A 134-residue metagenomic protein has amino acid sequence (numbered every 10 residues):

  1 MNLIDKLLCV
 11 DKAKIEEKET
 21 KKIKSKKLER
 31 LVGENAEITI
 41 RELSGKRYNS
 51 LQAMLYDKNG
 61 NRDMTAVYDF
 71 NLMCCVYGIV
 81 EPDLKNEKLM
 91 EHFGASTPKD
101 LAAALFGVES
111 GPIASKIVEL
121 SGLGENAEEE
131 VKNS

Functional and structural regions predicted by a protein language model:
M1-E19: Extended acidic low-complexity intrinsically disordered regions
A13, E17-K27, A36, A103: Mixed-charge (Asp/Glu-Lys/Arg
R30-V32: A general beta-strand register signal
E34-S134: Short, surface-exposed, charged amphipathic helix/loop patches that serve as local interaction elements
